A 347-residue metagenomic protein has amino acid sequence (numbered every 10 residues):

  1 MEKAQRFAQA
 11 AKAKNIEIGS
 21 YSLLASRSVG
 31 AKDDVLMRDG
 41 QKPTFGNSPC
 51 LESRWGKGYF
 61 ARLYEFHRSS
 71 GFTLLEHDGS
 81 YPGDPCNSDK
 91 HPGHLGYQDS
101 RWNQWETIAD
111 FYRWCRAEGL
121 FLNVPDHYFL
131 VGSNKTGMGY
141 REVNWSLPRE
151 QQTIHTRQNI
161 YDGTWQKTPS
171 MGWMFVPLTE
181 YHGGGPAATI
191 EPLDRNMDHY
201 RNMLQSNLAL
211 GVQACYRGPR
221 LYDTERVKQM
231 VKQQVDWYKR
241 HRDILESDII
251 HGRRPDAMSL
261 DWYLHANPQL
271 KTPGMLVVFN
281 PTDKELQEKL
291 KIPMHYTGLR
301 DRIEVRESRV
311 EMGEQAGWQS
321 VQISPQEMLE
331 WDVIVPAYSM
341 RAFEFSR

Functional and structural regions predicted by a protein language model:
M1, F45-S48, H91-W102: Glycine-rich tight-turn/loop motif centered on a GG-T
E2-F72, G79-D84, V143-I160: Active-site-adjacent "subsite" loops/lids of carbohydrate-active enzymes
K3, R54-Y59, S100-T107, H199 (+1 more regions): Soluble or luminal CAZymes and related metallo-dependent hydrolases
K3-K14, S100-L120: Alpha-helix-loop-beta-strand connector modules within alpha/beta enzyme cores
V35-M37, H91-P92, G137-E142: Short secondary-structure boundary/capping segments
F72, H77-G79, V124, V278: Conserved beta-strand positions
E106-A316, Q326, E330-I334: Active-site-proximal substrate-binding groove within the catalytic cores of carbohydrate-active enzymes
Q319-R347: C-terminal beta-strand-rich structural cap/linker in extracellular carbohydrate-active enzymes
